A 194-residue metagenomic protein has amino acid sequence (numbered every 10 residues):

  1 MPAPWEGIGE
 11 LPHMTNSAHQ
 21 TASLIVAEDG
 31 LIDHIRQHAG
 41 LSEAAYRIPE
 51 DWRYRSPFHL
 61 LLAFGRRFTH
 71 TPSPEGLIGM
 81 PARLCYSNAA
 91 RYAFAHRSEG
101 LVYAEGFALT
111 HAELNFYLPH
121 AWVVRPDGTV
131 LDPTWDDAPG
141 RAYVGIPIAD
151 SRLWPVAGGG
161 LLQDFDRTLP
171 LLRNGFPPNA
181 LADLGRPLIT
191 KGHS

Functional and structural regions predicted by a protein language model:
P4-S194: A structural boundary/capping signal
